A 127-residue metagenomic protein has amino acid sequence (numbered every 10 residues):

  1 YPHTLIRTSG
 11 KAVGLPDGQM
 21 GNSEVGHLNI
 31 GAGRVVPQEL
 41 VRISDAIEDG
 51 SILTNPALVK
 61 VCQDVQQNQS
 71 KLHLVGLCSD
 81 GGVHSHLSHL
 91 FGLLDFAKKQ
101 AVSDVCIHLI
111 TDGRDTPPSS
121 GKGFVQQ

Functional and structural regions predicted by a protein language model:
Y1-Q127: Active-site nucleophile/metal-coordination loop of metallo-enzymes that catalyze phosphate/sulfate and related
